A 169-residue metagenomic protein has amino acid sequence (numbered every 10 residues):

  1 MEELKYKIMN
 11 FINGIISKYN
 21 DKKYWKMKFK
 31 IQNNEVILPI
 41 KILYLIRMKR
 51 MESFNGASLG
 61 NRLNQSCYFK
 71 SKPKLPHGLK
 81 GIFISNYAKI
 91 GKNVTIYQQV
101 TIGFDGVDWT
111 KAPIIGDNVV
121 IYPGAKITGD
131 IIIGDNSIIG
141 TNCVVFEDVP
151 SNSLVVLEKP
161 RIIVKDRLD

Functional and structural regions predicted by a protein language model:
M1-N61, R167-D169: Terminal amphipathic alpha-helical/low-complexity segments used for targeting or macromolecular assembly
L59, Q65, K70-S71, P76-H77 (+12 more regions): Left-handed beta-helix
K80: Aromatic- and Gly/Pro-rich donor/ligand-binding loops that form nucleotide- or phosphate-bearing donor binding pockets
G106-D108, R167: Short acidic, glycine/proline-rich loop/turn micro-motifs
V155-D169: Short, basic/aromatic-enriched C-terminal tail that caps enzymatic domains
